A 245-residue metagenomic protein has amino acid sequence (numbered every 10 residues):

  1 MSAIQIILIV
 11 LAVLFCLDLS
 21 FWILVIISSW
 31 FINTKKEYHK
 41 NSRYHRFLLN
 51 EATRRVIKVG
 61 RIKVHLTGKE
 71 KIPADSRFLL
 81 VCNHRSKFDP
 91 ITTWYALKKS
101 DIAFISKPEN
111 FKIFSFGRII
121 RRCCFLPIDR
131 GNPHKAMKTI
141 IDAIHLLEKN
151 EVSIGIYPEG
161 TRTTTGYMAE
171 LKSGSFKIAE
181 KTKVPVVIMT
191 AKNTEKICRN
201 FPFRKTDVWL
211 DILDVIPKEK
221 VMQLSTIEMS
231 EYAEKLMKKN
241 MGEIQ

Functional and structural regions predicted by a protein language model:
S2-F78: Membrane-anchoring hydrophobic helices of lipid-metabolizing enzymes
A3-I7, M137-Q245: Non-catalytic C-terminal accessory region of glycerolipid acyltransferases and related lyso-lipid remodeling enzymes
S29-R46, V59, A74-P133: Catalytic core of membrane glycerolipid acyltransferases/transacylases, capturing the structured, soluble-facing
A52, D89-T92, S115, G174-S175 (+2 more regions): Hydrophobic alpha-helical segments typical of transmembrane helices and their membrane-interface/capping positions
V59-R61, K99, I120-R122, K149 (+2 more regions): Short, well-ordered coil/turn elements that cap or connect secondary structure elements
L66, L126-D129, K218: Short acidic-hydrophobic, aromatic-tinged amphipathic segments that line or gate anion-handling sites
